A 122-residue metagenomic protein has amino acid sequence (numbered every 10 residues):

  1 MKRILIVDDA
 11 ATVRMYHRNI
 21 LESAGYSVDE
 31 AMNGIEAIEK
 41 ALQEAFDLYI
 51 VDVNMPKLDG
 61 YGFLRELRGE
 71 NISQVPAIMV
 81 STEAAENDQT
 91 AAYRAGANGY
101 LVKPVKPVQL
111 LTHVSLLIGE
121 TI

Functional and structural regions predicted by a protein language model:
M15-S23: Charged docking surfaces used in two-component/phosphorelay signaling
G25-M32, K40: Short hydrophobic/Thr-rich beta-strand motif most characteristic of the beta2 strand and flanking loop of CheY-like
E44-I50: Active-site beta3 strand of CheY-like receiver
M55: Receiver (REC) domain active-site loop signature in two-component systems and cognate sites in sensor histidine kinases
V105-V114: C-terminal output helix
